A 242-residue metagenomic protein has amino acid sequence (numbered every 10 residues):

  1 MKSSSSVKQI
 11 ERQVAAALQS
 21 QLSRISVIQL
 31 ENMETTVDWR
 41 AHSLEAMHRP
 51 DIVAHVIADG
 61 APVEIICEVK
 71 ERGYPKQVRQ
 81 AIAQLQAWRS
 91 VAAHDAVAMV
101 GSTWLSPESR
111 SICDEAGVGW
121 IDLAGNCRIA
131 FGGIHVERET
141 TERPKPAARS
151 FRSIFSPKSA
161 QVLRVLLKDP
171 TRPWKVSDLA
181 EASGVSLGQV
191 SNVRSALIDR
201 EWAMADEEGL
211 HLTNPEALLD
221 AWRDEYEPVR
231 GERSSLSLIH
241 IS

Functional and structural regions predicted by a protein language model:
M1-R40: Acidic-basic catalytic patches of nuclease active cores, encompassing PD-(D/E)XK and other metal-cofactor nuclease
A46-S90, M99-V100: Conserved catalytic cores of phosphodiester-cleaving nucleases, focusing on short active-site segments
V91-G117: Nucleic-acid nuclease catalytic cores
G117-I129: Charged, structured surface patches that assemble and position nucleic-acid processing machinery
V136-Q161: Short alpha-helical segments that sit at the start of domains
V162-A221: Loop-centered beta-sheet repeat module
L218-L236: A compositional/biophysical signature of low hydrophobicity enriched in polar/charged and small residues
I239-I241: Conserved small/polar residues in nucleotide/adenosyl-binding loops
